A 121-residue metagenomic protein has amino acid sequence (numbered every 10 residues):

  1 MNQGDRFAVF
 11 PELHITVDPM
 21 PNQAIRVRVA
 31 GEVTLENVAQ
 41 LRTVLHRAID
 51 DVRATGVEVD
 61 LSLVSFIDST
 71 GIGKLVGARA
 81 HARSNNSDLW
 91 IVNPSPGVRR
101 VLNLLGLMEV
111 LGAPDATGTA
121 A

Functional and structural regions predicted by a protein language model:
M1-S65, G77-A121: STAS-like cytosolic regulatory interaction modules
D68: ABC-family nucleotide-binding domains
